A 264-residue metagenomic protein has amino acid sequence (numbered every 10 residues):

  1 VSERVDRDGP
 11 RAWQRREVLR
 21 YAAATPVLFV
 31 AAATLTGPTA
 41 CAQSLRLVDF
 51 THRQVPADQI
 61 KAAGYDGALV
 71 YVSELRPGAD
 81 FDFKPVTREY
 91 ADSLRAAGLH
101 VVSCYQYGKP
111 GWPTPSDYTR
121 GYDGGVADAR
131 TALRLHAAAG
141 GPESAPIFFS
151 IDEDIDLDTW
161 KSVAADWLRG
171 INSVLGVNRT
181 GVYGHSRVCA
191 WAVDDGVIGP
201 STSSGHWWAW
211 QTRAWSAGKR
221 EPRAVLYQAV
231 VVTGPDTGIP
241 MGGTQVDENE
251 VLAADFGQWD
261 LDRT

Functional and structural regions predicted by a protein language model:
V1-W13, P26-A31: N-terminal secretory signal peptides
A32-F50: C-terminal segment of N-terminal export signals and the immediately downstream linker at the start of the mature
S44-R53, A57-I60, C189, D194-T264: Functionally critical loop-and-helix segments that line ligand-binding/catalytic clefts of soluble enzyme domains
R46, F50-V55, V70-D156: Substrate-binding cleft of extracellular glycoside hydrolase catalytic domains
K61, R95, N172, G176: Anion (oxyanion) recognition and catalysis
E153-N178: Active-site cleft segment of glycoside hydrolase catalytic domains centered on the general acid/base Glu
V177-W191: Aromatic-lined carbohydrate-recognition surfaces of secreted/lumenal glycan-active proteins
